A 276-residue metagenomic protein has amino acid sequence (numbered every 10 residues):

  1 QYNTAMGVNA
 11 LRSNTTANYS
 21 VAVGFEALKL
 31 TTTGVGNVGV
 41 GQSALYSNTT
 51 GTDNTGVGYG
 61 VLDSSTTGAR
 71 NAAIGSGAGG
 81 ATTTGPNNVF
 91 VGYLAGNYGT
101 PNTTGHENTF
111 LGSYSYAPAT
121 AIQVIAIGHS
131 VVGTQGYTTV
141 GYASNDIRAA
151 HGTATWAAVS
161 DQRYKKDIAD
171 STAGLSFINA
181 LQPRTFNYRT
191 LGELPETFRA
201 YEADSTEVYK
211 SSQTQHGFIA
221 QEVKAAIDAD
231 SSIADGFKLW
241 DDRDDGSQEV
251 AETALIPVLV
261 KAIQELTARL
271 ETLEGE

Functional and structural regions predicted by a protein language model:
Q1-S160: Glycine- and small/polar-enriched repetitive beta-structure motifs of secreted/surface proteins
V159-E276: Intramolecular chaperone/auto-protease modules of tailspike-like proteins
